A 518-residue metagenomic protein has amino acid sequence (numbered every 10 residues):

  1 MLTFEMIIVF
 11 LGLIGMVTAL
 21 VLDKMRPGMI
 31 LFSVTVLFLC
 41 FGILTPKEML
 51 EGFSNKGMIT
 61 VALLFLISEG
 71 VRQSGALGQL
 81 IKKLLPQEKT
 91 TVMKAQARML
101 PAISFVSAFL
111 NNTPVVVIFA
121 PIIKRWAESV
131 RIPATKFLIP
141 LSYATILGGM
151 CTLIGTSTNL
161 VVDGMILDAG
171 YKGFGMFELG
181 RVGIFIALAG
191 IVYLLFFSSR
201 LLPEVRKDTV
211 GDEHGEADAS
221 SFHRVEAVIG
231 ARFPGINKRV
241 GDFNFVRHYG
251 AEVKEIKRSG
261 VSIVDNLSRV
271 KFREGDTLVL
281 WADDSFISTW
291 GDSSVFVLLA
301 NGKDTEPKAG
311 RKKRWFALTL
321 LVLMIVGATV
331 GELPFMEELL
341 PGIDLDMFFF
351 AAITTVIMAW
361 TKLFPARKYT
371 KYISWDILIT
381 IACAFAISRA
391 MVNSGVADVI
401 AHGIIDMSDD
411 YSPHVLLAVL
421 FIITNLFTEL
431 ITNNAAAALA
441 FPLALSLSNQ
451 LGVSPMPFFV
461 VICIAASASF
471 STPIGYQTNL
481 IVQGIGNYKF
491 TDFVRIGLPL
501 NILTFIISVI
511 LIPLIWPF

Functional and structural regions predicted by a protein language model:
M1-A62, L66, F196, R200 (+5 more regions): Hydrophobic transmembrane alpha-helices of multi-pass small-molecule transporters
M1-L2, S129-L141, G148-S221, E274 (+2 more regions): Juxtamembrane and boundary regions of transmembrane helices in multi-pass small-molecule transporters and channels
I7-I8, M49-I59, M176-L188, P457: Loop-to-transmembrane alpha-helix initiation sites
F10, M93-F105, R131-G148, L179 (+2 more regions): Alpha-helical transmembrane segments of multi-pass membrane proteins
M16-M25, A102-N111, Y143-I154, V326-L333 (+2 more regions): Transmembrane alpha-helix interface/packing and boundary motifs in multi-pass membrane proteins, characterized by
S33-V36, C40-V130, G190-L195, S199 (+1 more regions): Membrane-embedded alpha-helical segments and adjacent helix-loop junctions characteristic of multi-pass solute
L37-G42, M165-Y171, I357-M358, L447 (+1 more regions): Interfacial segments of multi-pass membrane proteins
A401-H402, D406-N487, T491, R495-T504 (+1 more regions): Generic detector of multi-pass transmembrane helix bundles and their immediately adjacent loops in polytopic membrane
